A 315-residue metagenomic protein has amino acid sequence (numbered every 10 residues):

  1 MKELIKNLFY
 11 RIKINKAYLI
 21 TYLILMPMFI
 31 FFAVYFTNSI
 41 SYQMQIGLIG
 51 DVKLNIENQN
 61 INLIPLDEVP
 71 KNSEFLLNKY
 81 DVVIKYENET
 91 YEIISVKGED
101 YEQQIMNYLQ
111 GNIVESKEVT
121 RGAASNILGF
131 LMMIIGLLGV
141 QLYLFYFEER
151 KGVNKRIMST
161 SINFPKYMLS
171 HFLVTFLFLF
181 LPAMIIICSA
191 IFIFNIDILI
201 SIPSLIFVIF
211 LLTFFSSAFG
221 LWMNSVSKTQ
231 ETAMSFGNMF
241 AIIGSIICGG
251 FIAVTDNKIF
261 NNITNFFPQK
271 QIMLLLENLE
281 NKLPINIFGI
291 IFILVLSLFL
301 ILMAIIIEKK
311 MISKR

Functional and structural regions predicted by a protein language model:
M1-R121: Extracytoplasmic/periplasmic domains immediately adjacent to an N-terminal transmembrane anchor in multi-pass membrane
L4-Y42, A124-Y143, F180-A183, M239-I246 (+1 more regions): Hydrophobic alpha-helical transmembrane segments of multi-pass membrane transport/permease proteins
I12, G139-T160: Transmembrane helix boundary and interhelical loop/hinge segments in multi-pass membrane proteins
F32-A33, L274-R315: Alpha-helical transmembrane segments of multi-pass membrane transporters/translocases
F32-I40, Q230-F266: Transmembrane helix segments
I49-G50, E115, G249-L294: Terminal transmembrane helical anchor/hairpin motif
N163-S189, I290, L294: Selective transmembrane-helix segments that form parts of the transport pathway or gating/packing helices in multipass
S204-E231, G244-G249, L294-A304: Hydrophobic alpha-helical transmembrane segments of polytopic membrane proteins
